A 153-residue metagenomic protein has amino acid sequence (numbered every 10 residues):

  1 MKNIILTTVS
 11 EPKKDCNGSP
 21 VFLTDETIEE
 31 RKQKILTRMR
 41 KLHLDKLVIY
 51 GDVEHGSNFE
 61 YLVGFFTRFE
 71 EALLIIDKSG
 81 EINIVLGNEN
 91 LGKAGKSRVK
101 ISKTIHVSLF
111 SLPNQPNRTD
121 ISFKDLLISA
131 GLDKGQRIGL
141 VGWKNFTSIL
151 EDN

Functional and structural regions predicted by a protein language model:
M1-N153: A composition/biophysics-driven feature that prefers long, compositionally simple stretches
